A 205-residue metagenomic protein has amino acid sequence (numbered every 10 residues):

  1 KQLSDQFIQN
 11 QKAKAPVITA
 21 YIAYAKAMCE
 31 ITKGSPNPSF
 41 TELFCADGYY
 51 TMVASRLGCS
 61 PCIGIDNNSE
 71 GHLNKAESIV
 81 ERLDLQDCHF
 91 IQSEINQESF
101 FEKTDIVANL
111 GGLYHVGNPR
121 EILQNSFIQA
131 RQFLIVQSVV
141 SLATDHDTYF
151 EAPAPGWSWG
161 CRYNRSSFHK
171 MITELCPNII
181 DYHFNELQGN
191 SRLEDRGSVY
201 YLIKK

Functional and structural regions predicted by a protein language model:
K14-P36: Conserved alpha-helix/loop element of class I SAM-dependent methyltransferases that forms part of the SAM/SAH-binding
F44-G48: Class I SAM-dependent methyltransferase "Motif I" SAM/SAH-binding loop
Y49, V53, L57-D84: Class I SAM-dependent methyltransferase SAM/SAH-binding core
D84-I95: Conserved SAM-binding strand-loop segment of SAM-dependent methyltransferases
I106-G117: A short SAM/SAH-binding and catalytic strip from SAM-dependent methyltransferases
H115-S126: A short, conserved alpha-helix within the catalytic core of class I
Q132-S141: Conserved beta-strand signature within the Rossmann-like core of class I S-adenosyl-L-methionine
E151-S167: Acceptor-substrate binding/catalytic loop of class I
